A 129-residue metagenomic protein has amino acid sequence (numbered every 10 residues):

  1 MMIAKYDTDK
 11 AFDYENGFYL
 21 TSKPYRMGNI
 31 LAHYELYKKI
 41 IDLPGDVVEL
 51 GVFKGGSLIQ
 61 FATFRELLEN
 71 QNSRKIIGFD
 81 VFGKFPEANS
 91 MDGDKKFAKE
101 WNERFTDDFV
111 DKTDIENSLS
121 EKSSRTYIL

Functional and structural regions predicted by a protein language model:
M2-P24, I41, D46-L129: S-adenosylmethionine/decaboxylated-SAM
I30-L43: Conserved alpha-helix/loop element of class I SAM-dependent methyltransferases that forms part of the SAM/SAH-binding
